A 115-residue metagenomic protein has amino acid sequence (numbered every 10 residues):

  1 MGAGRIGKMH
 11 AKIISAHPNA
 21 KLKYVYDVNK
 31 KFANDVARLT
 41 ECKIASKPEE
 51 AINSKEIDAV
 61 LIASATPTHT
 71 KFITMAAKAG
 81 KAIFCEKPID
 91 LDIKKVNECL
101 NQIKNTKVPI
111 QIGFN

Functional and structural regions predicted by a protein language model:
M1, E86, G113: Short hydrophobic "strand-cap" motifs at the C-terminus of beta-strands
M1-L39: N-terminal Rossmann-like dinucleotide-binding module
H10, K43-Q102: Beta-loop-alpha module in the N-terminal Rossmann-like domain of NAD(P)-dependent dehydrogenases, especially those
A16-H17, L39, K43, S54 (+1 more regions): Alpha-helix C-cap/termination motif
A20, D58, K81, T106-I110: Short, well-ordered coil/turn segments that N-cap beta-strands
K23, A45, Q111: General small-molecule cofactor/ligand-binding pocket signal
Y26, I62-A63, N115: Active-site-adjacent beta-strand anchor residues
N97-N115: Rossmann-fold dehydrogenase core element
